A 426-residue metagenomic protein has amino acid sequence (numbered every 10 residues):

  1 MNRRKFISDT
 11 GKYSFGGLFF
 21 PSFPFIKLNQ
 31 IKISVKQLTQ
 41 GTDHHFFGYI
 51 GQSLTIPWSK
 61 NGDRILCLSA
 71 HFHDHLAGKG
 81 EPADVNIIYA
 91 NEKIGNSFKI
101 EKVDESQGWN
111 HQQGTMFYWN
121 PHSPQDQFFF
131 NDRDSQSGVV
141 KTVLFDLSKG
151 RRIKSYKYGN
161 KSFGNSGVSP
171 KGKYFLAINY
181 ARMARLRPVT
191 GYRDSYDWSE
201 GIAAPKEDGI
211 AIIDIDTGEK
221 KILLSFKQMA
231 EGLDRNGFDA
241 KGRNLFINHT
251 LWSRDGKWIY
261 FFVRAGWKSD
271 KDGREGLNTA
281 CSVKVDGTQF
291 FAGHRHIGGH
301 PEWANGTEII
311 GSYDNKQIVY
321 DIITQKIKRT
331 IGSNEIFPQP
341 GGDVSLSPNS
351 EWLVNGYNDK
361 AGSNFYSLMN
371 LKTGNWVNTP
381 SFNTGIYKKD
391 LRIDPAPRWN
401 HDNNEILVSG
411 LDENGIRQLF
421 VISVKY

Functional and structural regions predicted by a protein language model:
K5-K27: N-terminal export signals
L38-F46, E101-N110, K221-K241, S333-I336 (+1 more regions): Surface-exposed loop and turn segments in beta-propeller and other repeat-based domains that flank or scaffold
Q52, G80-F128: Blade-loop segments of beta-propeller domains
I56-R64, T115-F128, S166-Y174, L251-W258 (+3 more regions): Blade-terminus and WD-like Trp-Asp/Gly-His loop motifs, strongest in beta-propeller folds
L68-P82, N131-D134, I178-K206, V263-E275 (+2 more regions): Short, conserved, GDST-rich strand-edge loop motifs in beta-rich repeat architectures
G114-M116, N131-G209, L224-N236: Asp-box/WD-like beta-propeller blade repeats and closely related beta-sheet repeat scaffolds
I297, E335-D343, W376-A396: Conserved blade-ending motifs and adjacent loop-strand segments that build the rim/top face of beta-propeller domains
E335-L371: Loop/turn-rich, solvent-exposed surfaces of beta-rich toroidal or solenoidal domains
